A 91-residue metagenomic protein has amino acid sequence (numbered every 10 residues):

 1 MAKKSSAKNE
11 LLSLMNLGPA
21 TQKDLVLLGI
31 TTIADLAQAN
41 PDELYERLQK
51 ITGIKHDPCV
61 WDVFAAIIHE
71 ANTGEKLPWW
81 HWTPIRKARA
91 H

Functional and structural regions predicted by a protein language model:
M1-M15, P19-H91: C-terminal extensions
